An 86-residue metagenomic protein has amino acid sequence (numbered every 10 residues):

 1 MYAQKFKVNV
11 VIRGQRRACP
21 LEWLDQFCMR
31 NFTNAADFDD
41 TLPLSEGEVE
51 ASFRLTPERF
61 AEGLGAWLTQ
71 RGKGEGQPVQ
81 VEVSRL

Functional and structural regions predicted by a protein language model:
M1-R71: Histidine-centered catalytic/metal-coordination loop motif
K73-Q77: Short helix-terminating capping/connector loops at secondary-structure junctions
V79-S84: Short, mixed-charge low-complexity intrinsically disordered segments
